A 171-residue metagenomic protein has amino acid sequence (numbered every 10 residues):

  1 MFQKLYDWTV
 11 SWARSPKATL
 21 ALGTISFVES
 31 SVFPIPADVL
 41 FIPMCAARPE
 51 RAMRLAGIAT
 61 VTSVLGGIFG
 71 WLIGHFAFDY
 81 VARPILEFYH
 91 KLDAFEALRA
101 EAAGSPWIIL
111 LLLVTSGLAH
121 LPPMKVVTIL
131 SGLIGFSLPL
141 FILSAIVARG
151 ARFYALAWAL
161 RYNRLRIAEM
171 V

Functional and structural regions predicted by a protein language model:
M1-F2: Short, membrane-interfacial amphipathic segments enriched in basic
W8-T60, A102-R166: Hydrophobic alpha-helical membrane segments of integral membrane proteins
M44, R48, A77-H90, A159 (+1 more regions): Membrane-interfacial segments
M53-F95, I109: Membrane helix-loop-helix hairpins that form the core translocation module of multi-pass transporters
A94-G104: Short aromatic-rich membrane-water interface segments that cap or initiate transmembrane helices in multi-pass membrane
